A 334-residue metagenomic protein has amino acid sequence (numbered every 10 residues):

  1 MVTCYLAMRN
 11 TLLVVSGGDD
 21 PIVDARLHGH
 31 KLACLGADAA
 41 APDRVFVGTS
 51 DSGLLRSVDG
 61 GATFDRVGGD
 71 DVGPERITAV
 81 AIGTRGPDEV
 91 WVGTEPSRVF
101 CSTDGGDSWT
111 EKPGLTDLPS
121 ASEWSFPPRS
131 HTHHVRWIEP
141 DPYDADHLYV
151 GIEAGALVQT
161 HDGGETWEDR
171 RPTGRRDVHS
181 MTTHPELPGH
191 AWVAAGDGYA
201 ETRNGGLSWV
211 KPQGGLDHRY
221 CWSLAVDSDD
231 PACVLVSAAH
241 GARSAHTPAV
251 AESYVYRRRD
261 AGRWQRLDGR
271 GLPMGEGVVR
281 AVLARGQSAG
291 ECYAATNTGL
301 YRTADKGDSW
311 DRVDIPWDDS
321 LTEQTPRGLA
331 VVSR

Functional and structural regions predicted by a protein language model:
M1-R334: Extracellular glycan-interacting surfaces
